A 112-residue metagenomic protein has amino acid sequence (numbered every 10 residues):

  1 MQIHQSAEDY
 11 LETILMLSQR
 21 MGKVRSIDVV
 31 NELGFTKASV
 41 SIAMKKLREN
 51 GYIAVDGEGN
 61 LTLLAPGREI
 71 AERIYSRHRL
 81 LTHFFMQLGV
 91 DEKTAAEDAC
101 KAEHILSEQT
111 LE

Functional and structural regions predicted by a protein language model:
Q2-F35: N-terminal helix-turn-helix DNA-binding core of bacterial DNA-binding proteins
Y10, V29, V40-N50: Basic amphipathic alpha-helical segments that dock to polyanions
S26, M44, L81: Helix-turn-helix DNA-binding elements, focusing on the entry/boundary residues of the two helices that contact DNA
E32, I70, Q87: Residues within the alpha-helical elements of helix-turn-helix
G34-F35, E58, V90: The short coil/loop that forms the "turn" connecting the two helices of the helix-turn-helix
G59-R77: Basic, amphipathic "hinge/linker" alpha-helix immediately C-terminal to the N-terminal HTH DNA-binding motif
R79-E112: Amphipathic alpha-helical dimerization/coiled-coil segments that flank or bridge DNA-binding/regulatory modules
